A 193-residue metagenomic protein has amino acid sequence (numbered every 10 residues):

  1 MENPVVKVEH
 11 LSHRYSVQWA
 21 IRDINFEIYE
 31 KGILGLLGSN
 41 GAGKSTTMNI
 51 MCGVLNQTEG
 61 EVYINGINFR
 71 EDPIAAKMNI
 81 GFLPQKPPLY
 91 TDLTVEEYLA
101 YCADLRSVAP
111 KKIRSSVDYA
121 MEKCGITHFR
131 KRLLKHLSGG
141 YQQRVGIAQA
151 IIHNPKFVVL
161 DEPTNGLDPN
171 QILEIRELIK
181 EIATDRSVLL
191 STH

Functional and structural regions predicted by a protein language model:
S39-G43: Walker A (P-loop) phosphate-binding loop of ABC-type ATPase nucleotide-binding domains
G60-E71, A75-A76: Conserved ABC transporter NBD signature motif
D92, L133-L137: Conserved ABC ATPase signature
A100, D104, K111-F129: Conserved ABC ATPase "signature" region
N154: Conserved catalytic motifs of ABC-family nucleotide-binding domains
V158-E162: Catalytic Walker B motif of ABC-type/P-loop ATPase nucleotide-binding domains
